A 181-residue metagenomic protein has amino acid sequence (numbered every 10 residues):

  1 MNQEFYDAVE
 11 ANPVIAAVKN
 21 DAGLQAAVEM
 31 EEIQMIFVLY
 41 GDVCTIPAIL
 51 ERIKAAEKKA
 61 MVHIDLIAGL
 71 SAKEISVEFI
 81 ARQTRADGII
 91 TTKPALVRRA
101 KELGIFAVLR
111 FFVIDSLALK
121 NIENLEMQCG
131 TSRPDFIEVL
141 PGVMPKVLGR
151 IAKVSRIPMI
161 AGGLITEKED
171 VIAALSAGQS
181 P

Functional and structural regions predicted by a protein language model:
M1-M61, A68-L70, R85: Conserved N-terminal beta1-alpha1 strand-loop-helix module at the mouth
Q3, Y40-E57, G69-E74, T91-I105 (+3 more regions): Active-site-adjacent beta->alpha loops and helix N-cap segments on the catalytic face of soluble alpha/beta enzymes
P13-V18, Q34-V38, A60-I64, I89-I90 (+4 more regions): Hydrophobic faces of well-ordered beta-strands that scaffold small-molecule active sites in alpha/beta enzyme cores
L24-E29, I75-A81, E123-T131, K146-M159 (+1 more regions): Catalytic cores of alpha/beta
E31-E32, A56, T84-R85, L103-G104 (+2 more regions): Short, structured coil segments at secondary-structure junctions
A81-Q83, A107-V108: Short, flexible active-site loops
R85-A86, P94: Short secondary-structure capping micro-motifs at structural edges
